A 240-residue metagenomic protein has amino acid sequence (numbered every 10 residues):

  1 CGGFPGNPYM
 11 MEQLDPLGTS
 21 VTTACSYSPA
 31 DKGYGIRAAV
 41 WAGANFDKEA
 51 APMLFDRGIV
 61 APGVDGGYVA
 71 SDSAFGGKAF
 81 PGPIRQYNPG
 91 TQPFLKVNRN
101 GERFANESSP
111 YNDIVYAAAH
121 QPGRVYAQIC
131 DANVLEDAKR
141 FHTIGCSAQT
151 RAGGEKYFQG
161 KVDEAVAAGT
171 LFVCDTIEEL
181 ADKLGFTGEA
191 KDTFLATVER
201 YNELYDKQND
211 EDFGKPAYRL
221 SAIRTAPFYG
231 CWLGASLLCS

Functional and structural regions predicted by a protein language model:
C1-V64, V115: Glycine-rich loop(s) and the adjacent beta-strand/alpha-helix scaffold that form part
S26-S28, D72-N88, A118-A119, F228 (+1 more regions): Short Gly/Pro-enriched turn/cap motifs at secondary-structure boundaries
A44-A51, R103-N106, A190-L195: Acidic/polar loop patches that form or flank catalytic/metal-binding clefts of enzymes that bind anionic ligands
F55-G58, N112-V115, L233-C239: Glycine-rich phosphate/pyrophosphate-binding beta-alpha loops
V69-V115: Phosphate/diphosphate-binding loops
E102-S147: Gly/Pro-rich active-site capping loops and adjacent beta-alpha segments that organize cofactor/substrate pockets
A138-K207: N-terminal leader/propeptide and maturation segments of large enzyme subunits in energy/redox metabolism and hydrolases
D192-S240: A glycine-rich dinucleotide-binding beta-alpha-beta segment and adjacent secondary-structure elements that constitute
